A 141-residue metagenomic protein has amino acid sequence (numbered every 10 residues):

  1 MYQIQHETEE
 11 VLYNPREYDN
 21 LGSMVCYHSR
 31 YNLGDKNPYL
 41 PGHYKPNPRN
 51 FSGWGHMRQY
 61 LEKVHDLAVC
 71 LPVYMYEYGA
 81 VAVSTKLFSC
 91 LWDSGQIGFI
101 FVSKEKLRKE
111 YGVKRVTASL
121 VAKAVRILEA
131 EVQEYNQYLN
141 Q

Functional and structural regions predicted by a protein language model:
M1-Q141: Acidic interaction surfaces
